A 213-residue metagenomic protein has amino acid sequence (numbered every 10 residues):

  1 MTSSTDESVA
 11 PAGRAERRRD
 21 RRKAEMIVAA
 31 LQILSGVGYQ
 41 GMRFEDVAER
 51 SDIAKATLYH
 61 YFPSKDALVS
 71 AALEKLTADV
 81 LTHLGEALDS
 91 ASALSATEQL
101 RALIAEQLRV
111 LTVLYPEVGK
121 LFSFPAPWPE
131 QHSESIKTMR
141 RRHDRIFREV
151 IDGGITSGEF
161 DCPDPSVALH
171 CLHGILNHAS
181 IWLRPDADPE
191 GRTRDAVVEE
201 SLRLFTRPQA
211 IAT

Functional and structural regions predicted by a protein language model:
M1-A10, R109, V113, D144-T156 (+3 more regions): C-terminal peripheral helix-coil segments that are non-catalytic and often amphipathic
S4-A15, Q32, G41-R43, S51 (+2 more regions): Short glycine/proline-centered loop/turn elements that form peptide/ligand docking sites
R22-L31, V47, L68, A72-L76 (+2 more regions): Generic hydrophobic, amphipathic alpha-helix propensity
E25, I33-A67, A71: Helix-turn-helix
M26-L34, Q107, S201: Short hydrophobic clusters on alpha-helical segments that form packing/core surfaces in small helical domains
A71, G85-V113, A168-L172, D195-V198: Hydrophobic alpha-helical connector segments
A78-G85, V113, E130-S157, S166-H170: Amphipathic alpha-helical packing segments from all-alpha helical-bundle domains
L111-Q131, R184: Amphipathic alpha-helical segments used for helix-helix packing
